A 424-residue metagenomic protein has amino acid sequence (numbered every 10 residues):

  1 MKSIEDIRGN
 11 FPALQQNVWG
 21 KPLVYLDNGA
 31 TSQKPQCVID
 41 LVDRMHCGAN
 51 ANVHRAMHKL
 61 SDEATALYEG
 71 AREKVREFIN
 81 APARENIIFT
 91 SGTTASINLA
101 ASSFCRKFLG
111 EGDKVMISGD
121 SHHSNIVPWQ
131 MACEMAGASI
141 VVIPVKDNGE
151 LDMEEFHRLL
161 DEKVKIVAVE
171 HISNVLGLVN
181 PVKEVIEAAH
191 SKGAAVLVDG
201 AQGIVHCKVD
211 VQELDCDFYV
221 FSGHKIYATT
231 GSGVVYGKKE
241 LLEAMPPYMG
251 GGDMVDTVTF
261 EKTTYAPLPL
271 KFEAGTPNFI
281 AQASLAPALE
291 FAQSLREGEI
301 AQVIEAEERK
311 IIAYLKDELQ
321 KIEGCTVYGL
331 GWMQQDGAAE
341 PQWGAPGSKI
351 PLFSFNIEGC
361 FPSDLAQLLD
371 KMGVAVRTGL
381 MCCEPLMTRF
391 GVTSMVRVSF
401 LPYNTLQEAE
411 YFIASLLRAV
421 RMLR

Functional and structural regions predicted by a protein language model:
M1-R424: Pyridoxal 5′-phosphate
